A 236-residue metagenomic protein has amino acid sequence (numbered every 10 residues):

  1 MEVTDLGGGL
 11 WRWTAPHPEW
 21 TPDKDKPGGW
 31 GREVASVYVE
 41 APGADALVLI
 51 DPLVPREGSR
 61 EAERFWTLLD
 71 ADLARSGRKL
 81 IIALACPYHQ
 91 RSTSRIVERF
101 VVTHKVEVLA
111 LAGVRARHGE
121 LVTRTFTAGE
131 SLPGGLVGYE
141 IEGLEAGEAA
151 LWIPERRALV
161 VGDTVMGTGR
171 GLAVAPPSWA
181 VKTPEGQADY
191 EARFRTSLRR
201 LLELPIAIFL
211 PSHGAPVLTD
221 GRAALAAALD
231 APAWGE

Functional and structural regions predicted by a protein language model:
M1-E2, W30-A46, V114-A128: An N-terminal domain-start capping segment
E2-T4, W11, H17-E19, A44-E57 (+1 more regions): Metallo-beta-lactamase
D5, R95-E148, P154-E155, G186-E203: Metallo-beta-lactamase
G9-L10, S36, L47, G135: A residue-level signal for beta-strand positions that form part of recognition/binding surfaces within mature
L10-D25, S131-G138: Short Pro/Gly-enriched beta-strand edge/turn motifs at strand-loop
P18-I81: Pre-active-site segment of Zn-dependent metallo-hydrolases
R32, E61-F65, H89, L144 (+1 more regions): Amphipathic coiled-coil/heptad-repeat helices and related helical stalk/stem segments that mediate oligomerization
L53-G134, A227: Active-site HxH/HxHxD metal-binding segment of metal-dependent hydrolases
